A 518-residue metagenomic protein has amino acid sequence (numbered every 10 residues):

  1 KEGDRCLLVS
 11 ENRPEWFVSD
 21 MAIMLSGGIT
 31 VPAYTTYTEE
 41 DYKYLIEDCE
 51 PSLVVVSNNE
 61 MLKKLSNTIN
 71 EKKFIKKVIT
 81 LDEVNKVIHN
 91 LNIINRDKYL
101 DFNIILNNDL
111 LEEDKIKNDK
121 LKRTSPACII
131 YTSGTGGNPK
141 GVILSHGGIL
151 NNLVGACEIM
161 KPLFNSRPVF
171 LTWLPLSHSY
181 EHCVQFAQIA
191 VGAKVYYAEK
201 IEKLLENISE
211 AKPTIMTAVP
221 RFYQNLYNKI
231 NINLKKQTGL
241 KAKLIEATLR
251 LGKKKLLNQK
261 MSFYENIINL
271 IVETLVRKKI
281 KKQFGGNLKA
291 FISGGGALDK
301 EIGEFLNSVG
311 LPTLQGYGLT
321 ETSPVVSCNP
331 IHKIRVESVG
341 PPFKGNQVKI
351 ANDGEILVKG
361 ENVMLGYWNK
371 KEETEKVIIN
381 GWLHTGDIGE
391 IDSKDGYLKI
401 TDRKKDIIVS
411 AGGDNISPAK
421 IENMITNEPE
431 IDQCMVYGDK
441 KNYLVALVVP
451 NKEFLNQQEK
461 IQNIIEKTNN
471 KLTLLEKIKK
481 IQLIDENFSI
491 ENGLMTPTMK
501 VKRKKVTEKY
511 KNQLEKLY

Functional and structural regions predicted by a protein language model:
K1-Y37, W173: Conserved AMP-binding/adenylate-forming
L25-I104, N442, K452: Structural core segment of the AMP-binding/adenylate-forming
Y99, N107-Y131, N138, L163-V169: Conserved pre-ATP/AMP-binding loop-to-beta segment of ANL
A127-L153: Conserved AMP-binding A3 loop
L150-V169, L176-R277, N287: Conserved AMP-binding/adenylation subdomain of ANL enzymes
Y196, E265-I267, K282, G286-S293 (+3 more regions): Conserved ATP-binding loop and adjacent catalytic segment of the adenylate-forming AMP-binding
P342-S410: Conserved ATP-binding/catalytic segment of the ANL
Q433-V436, K467-Y518: Conserved C-terminal "lid"/linker of ANL adenylate-forming enzymes
